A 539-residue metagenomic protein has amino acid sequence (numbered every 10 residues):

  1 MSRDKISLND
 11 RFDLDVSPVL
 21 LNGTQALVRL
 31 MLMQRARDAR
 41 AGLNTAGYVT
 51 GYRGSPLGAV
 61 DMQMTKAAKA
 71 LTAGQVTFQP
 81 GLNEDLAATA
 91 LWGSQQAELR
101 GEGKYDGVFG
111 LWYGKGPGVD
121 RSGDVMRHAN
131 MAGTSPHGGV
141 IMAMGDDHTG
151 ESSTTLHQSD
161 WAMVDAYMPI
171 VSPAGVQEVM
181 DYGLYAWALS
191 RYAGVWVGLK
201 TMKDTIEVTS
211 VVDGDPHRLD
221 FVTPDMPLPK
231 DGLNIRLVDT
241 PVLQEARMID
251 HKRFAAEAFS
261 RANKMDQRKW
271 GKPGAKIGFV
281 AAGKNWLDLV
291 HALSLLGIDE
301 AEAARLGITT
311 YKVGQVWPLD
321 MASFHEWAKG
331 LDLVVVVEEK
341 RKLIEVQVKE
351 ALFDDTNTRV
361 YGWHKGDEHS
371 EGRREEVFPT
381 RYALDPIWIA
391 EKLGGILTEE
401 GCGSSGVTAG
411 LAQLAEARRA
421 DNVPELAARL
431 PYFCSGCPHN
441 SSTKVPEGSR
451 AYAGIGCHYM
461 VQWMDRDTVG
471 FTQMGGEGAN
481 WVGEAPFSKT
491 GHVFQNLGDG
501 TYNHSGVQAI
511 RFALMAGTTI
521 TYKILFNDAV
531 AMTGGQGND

Functional and structural regions predicted by a protein language model:
M1-L30, Q34, P173-F433, P438 (+1 more regions): Flexible, low-complexity linker and terminal segments
D13-L20, A46-T50, Q75-G81, P169-S172 (+4 more regions): A short glycine/serine-rich beta->alpha loop
R35-A39, A68, Q95-L99, K264 (+3 more regions): Structural motif corresponding to the C-terminal cap of alpha-helices
R40-A88, K104, K272-L319, D355-W363 (+1 more regions): Anionic-ligand anchoring segments at beta-strand to alpha-helix junctions in alpha/beta enzyme folds, i.e., glycine
A46-Y52, T77-G81, F109-G114, A143-M144 (+6 more regions): Short glycine-rich or small-residue beta-strand-to-loop segments that form or flank ligand, phosphate, metal/Fe-S
S55-R191, M202, N440-K444, R450-M532: Thiamine diphosphate
M62-A67, T155-D160, L293-S294, Q347-L352 (+1 more regions): Short, aromatic/basic amphipathic alpha-helical patches
Q95, Q158-D160, D215-R218, L352-D354 (+2 more regions): Short, hinge-like loop/turn segments at secondary-structure boundaries
